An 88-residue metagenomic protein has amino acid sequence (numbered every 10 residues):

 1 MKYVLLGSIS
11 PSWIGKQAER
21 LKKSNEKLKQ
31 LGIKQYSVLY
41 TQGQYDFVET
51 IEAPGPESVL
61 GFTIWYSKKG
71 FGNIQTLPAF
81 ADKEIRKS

Functional and structural regions predicted by a protein language model:
M1-K29, K34, T41-Y45, F80-S88: Short S/T/G/P-rich N-terminal loop/turn motif that feeds into the first structured element of a domain
V4-G7, Q42-I64: Short, well-ordered beta-strand segments in beta-rich or mixed alpha/beta enzyme and ligand-binding folds
G15, E49-T50, T76: Short N-terminal micro-motifs specific to bacterial/archaeal maturation and metal-cluster initiation sites
L21, V48, N73-I74: Amphipathic alpha-helical interaction segments
Q30, A53-F80: An amphipathic, aromatic/His-enriched active-site/gating alpha helix that lines ligand/cofactor pockets
Q35-V38, I74-T76: Generic structural signal for residues in well-ordered beta-strands
